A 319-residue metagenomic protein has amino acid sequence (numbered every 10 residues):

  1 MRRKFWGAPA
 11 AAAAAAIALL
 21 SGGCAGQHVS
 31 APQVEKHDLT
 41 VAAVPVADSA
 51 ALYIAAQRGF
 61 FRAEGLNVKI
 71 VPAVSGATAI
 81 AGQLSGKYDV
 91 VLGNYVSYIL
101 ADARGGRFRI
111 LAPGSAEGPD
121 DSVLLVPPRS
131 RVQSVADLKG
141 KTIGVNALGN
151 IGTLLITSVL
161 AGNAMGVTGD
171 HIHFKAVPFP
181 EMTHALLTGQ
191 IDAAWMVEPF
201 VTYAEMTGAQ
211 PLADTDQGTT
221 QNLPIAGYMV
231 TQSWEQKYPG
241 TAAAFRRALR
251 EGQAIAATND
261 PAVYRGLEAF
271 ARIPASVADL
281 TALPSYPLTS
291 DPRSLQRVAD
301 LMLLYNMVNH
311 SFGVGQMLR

Functional and structural regions predicted by a protein language model:
M1-K36: Short, low-complexity disordered leader/linker segments with a strong preference for bacterial N-terminal type II
V29-G166, H171-A176, D192-E198, P211-T215 (+1 more regions): Short, glycine-/small- and polar/acidic-enriched structural segments that line small-molecule recognition paths
V46, V74-A77, L92, N146 (+6 more regions): Soluble non-cytosolic domains of exported or imported proteins
V96, S130, D170, K175 (+1 more regions): Pocket-lining segment of extracytoplasmic ligand-binding domains
E117, Q217-T220, S285-S294, V314: Short, solvent-exposed loop/beta-turn-alpha elements that line the ligand-binding surface or hinge of extracytoplasmic
G140, M206, R319: Phosphate-coordinating loops and pocket residues in cytosolic domains that bind phosphorylated ligands
Q236-N309: Secondary-structure end/capping motifs
S311-R319: Hinge/cleft segment of the Venus flytrap/periplasmic-binding protein
